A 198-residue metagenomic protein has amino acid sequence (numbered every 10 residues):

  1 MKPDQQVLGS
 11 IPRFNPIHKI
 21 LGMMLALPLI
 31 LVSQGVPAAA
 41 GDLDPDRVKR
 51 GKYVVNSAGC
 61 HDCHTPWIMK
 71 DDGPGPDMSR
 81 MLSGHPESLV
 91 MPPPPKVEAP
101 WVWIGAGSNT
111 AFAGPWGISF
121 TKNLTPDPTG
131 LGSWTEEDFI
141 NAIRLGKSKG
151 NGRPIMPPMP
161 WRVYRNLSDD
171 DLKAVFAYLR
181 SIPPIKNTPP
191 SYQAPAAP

Functional and structural regions predicted by a protein language model:
M1-H18: N-terminal secretory signal peptides that target proteins for export/translocation
L21-V32: Bacterial N-terminal signal peptides
V36-N56, I68-K70, S133: Electrostatic cytochrome c docking/interface patches
G51, S57-W67, F139, V175 (+1 more regions): The canonical Cys-X-X-Cys-His
D62-W67, G152-M156, K186-Q193: Surface-exposed patches in mature extracellular/periplasmic domains of secreted proteins
M69-N141, I155-S168, A197-P198: Gly/Gly-Pro-rich "capping" loops immediately C-terminal to redox-active cysteine motifs in periplasmic/lumenal
S133-S148, W161-P190: C-terminal capping alpha-helices of c-type cytochrome domains
